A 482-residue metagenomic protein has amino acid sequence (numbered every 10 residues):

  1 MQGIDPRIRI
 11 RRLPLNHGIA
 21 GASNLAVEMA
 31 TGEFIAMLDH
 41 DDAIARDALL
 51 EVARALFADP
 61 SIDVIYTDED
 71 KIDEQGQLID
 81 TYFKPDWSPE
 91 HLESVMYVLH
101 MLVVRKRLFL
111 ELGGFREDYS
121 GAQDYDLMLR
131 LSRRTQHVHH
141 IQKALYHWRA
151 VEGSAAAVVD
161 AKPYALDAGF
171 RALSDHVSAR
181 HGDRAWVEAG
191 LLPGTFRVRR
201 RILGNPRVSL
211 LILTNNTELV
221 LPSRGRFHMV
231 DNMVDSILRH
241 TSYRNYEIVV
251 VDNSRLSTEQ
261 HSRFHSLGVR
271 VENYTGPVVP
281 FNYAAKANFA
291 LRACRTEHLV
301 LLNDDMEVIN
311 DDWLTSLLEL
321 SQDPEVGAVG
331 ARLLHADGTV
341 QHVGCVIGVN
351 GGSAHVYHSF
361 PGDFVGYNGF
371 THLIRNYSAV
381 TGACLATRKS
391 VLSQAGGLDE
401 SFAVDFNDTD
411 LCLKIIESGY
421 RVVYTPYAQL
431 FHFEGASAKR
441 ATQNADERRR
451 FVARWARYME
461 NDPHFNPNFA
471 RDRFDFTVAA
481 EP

Functional and structural regions predicted by a protein language model:
M1, E218-T241: Short, well-formed alpha-helical segments that are part of the catalytic scaffolds of diverse glycosyltransferases
M1-L15, L238-P277: Acidic donor-binding segment of Leloir-type glycosyltransferases
L13-A30, P277-C294: Glycine-rich, basic loop-to-helix element that forms the pyrophosphate-binding segment of sugar-nucleotide handling
I35, L299: Short aromatic/hydrophobic "clamp" motif used to bind/position activated sugar donors
A43, D47-I79, V151, M306-G352: Conserved donor NDP-sugar-binding/catalytic core segment of glycosyltransferases
G113-L129, Y164, E307, I374-F431 (+1 more regions): Donor nucleotide-sugar recognition loop
E117-Y119, L129-W148, G153, S174-A189 (+3 more regions): Catalytic donor-sugar/metal-binding loop of nucleotide-sugar-dependent glycosyltransferases
A161-V208, D337, V349-N376, T381 (+2 more regions): C-terminal, non-catalytic tails of nucleotide-sugar-dependent glycosyltransferases
